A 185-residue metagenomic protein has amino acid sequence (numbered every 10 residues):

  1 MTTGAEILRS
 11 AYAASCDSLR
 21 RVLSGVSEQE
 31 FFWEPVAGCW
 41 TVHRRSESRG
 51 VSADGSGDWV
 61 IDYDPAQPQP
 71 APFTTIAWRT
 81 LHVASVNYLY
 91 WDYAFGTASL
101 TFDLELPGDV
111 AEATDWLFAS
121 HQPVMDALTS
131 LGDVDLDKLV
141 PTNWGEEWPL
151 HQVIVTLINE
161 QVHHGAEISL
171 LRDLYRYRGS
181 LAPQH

Functional and structural regions predicted by a protein language model:
T2-D103, T142-H185: Short, contiguous alpha-helical
E105-D137, H151-V162: Acidic/histidine-rich alpha-helical segments that form the ligand environment of transition-metal centers
